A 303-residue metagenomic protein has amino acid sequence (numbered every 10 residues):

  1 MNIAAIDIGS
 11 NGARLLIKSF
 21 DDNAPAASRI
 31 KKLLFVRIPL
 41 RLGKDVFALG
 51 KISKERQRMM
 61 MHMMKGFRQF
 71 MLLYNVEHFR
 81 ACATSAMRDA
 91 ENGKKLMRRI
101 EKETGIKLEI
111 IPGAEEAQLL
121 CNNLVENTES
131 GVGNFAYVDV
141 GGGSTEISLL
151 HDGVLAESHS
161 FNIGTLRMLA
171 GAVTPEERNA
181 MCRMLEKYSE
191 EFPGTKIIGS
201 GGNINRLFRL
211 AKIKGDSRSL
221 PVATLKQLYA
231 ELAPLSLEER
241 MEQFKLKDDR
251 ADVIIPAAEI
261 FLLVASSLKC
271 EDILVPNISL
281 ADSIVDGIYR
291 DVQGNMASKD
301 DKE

Functional and structural regions predicted by a protein language model:
M1-I30, L124-E157, G202: Gly/Thr-rich phosphate-binding beta-strand-loop-beta motif of the actin/hexokinase/Hsp70
I17, D45-V76, T84-R98, K102-N134 (+1 more regions): Helical "lid/coupling" subdomains associated with nucleotide-phosphate turnover
A26-K44, H62, L72: Conserved ATP-binding subdomain of kinase catalytic cores across diverse folds
A81: Dinucleotide-binding Rossmann-like beta1-alpha1 core, especially the glycine-rich loop that anchors the ADP
